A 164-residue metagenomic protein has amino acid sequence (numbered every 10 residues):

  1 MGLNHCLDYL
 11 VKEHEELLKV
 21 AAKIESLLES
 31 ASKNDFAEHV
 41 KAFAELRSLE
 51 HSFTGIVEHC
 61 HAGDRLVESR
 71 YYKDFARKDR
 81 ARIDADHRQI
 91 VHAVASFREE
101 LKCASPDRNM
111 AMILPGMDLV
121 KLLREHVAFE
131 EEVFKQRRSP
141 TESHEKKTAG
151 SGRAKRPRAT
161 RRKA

Functional and structural regions predicted by a protein language model:
M1-A164: Small-residue-biased structural context
